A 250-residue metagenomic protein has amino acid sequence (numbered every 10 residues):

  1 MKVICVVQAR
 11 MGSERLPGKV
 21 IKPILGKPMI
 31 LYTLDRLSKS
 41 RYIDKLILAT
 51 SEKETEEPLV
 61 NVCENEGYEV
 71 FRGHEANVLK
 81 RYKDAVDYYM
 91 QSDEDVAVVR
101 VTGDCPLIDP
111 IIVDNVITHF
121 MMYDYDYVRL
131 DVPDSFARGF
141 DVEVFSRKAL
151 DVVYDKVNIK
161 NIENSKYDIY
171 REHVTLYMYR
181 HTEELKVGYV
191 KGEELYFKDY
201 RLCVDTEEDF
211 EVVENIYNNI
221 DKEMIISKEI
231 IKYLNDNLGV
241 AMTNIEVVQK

Functional and structural regions predicted by a protein language model:
M1-L16: N-terminal nucleotide-binding beta1-loop-alpha1 segment
E14, P106, E143, C203 (+1 more regions): Residues that recognize and position ribonucleotide moieties
M29-L46, L59-N61, N65-E66: A short, N-terminal amphipathic alpha-helix
L46-E52: Short internal beta-strands
E52-M121: Short phosphate-binding loop-to-helix
I108-Y200, E211, N215, K232-K250: Conserved core of the sugar-phosphate nucleotidyltransferase
T206: Short, conserved phosphate/pyrophosphate- and ester-handling motifs at nucleotide-, phospho-/glycolipid
